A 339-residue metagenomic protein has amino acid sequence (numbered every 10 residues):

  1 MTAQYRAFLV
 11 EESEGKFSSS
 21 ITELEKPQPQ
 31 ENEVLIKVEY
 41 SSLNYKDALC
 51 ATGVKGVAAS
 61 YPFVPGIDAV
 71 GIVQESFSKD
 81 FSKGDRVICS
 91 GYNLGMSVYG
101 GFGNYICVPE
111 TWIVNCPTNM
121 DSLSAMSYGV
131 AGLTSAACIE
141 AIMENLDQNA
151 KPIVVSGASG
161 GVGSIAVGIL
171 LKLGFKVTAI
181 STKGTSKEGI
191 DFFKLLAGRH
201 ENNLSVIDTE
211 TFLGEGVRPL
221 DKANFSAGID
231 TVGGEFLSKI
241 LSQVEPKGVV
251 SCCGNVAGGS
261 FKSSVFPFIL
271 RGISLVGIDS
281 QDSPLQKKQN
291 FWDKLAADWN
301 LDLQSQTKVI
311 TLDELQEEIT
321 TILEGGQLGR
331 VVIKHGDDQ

Functional and structural regions predicted by a protein language model:
A3, Q286-Q339: C-terminal hydrophobic helical "lid"/dimerization subdomain of Rossmann-like NAD(P)H-dependent oxidoreductases
P27-S42, V54-N93: Glycine-rich beta-strand-centered segment in the early N-terminal region that forms part of a ligand/cofactor-binding
F77, I180-S186, E210, T231 (+1 more regions): N-terminal Rossmann-fold cofactor-binding loop
I88, S226-I229, S251: N-terminal Rossmann-like NAD(P) cofactor-binding module of classical short-chain dehydrogenase/reductase
S90-V154: NAD(P)H dinucleotide-binding glycine-rich loop of Rossmann-like/cofactor-binding domains, especially the beta1-alpha1
M126-T209: Mid-domain Rossmann-like dinucleotide-binding core that forms the NAD(H)/NADP(H) cofactor-binding site
F212-A223: Short amphipathic alpha-helix with an adjacent loop that forms part of the alpha/beta core around
E235-L301, H335-Q339: Glycine-rich phosphate-binding loop and adjacent beta-alpha segment of Rossmann(oid) nucleotide-cofactor-binding
